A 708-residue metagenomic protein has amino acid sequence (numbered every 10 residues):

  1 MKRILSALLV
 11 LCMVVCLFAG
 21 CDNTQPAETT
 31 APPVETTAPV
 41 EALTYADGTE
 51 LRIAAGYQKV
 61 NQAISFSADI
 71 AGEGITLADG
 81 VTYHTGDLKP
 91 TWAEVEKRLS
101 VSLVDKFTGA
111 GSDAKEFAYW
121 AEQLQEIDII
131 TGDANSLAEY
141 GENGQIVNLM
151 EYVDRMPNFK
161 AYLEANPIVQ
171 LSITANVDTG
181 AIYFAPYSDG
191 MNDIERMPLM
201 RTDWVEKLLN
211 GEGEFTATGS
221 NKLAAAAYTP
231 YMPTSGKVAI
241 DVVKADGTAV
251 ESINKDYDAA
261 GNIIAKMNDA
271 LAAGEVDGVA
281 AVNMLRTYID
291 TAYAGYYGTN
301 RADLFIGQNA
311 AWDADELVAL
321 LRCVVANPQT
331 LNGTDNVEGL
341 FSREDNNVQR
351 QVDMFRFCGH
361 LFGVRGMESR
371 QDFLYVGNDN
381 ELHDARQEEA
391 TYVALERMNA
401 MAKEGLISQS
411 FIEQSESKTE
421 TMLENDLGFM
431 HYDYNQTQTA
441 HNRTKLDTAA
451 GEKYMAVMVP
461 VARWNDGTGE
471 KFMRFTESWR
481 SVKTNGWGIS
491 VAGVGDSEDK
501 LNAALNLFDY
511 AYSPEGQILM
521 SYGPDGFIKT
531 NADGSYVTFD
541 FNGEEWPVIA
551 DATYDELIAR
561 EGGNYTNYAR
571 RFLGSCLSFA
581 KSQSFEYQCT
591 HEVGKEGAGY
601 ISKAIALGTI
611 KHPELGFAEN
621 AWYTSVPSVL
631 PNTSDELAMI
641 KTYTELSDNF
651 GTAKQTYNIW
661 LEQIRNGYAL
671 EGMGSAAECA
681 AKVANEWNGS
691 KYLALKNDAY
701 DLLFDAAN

Functional and structural regions predicted by a protein language model:
M1-L9: Positively charged n-region of N-terminal signal peptides that target proteins for export
C16-G20: C-terminal motif of bacterial Sec signal peptides marking the signal peptidase cleavage site
C21-A181, Y187-M200, W204-T299, G307 (+4 more regions): Conserved N-terminal structural module of periplasmic/extracytoplasmic solute-binding proteins
F107-E116, W312-E316, I412-E424: Short helix-initiation/N-cap motifs at beta->coil->alpha
E139-D154, H441-R474: Ligand-binding "clamshell"
P198-T202, V482-D499, L519: A bilobed periplasmic-binding-protein/Venus flytrap-type ligand-binding module shared by bacterial periplasmic
V376-Q409, A462, G467-G469, S481: Glycine-centered hinge/linker elements that transmit conformational signals in sensory and ligand-binding systems
Y510, P514-Q663: Conserved small-residue motifs centered on glycine
